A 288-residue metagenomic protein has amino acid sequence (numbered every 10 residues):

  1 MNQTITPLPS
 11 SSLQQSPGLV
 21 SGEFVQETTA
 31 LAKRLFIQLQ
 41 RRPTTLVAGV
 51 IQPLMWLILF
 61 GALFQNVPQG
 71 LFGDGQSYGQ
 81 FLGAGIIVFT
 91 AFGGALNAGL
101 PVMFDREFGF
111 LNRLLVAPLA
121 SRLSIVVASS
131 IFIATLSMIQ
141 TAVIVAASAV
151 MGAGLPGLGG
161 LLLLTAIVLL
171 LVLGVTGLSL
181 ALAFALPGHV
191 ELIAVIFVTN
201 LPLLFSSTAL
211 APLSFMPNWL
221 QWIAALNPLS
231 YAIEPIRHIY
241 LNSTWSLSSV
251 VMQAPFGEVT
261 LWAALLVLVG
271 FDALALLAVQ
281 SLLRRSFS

Functional and structural regions predicted by a protein language model:
N2-L13, Y240, A254-S288: Junction motif at the cytosolic side of a transmembrane helix
N2-Q3, V25-L31, A209-M252, W262: Short hydrophobic, aromatic-rich alpha-helical segments embedded in or entering the lipid bilayer of multi-pass
S10-Q52: Aromatic- and glycine-rich beta-strand/loop motifs that create alpha-glucan
Q14-G18, R41-T45, Q80-F81, A91-L96 (+3 more regions): Short alpha-helical transmembrane interface motifs in multi-pass membrane proteins
M55-F60, Y78-M151, L204: Hydrophobic alpha-helical transmembrane segments of multi-pass membrane transport proteins
F60-Q69, G93, S148-P156, L186-G188 (+2 more regions): Short helix-capping/hinge motifs at transmembrane helix termini and TM-loop junctions
A62-V67, G174, A183-S230, E234: Transmembrane helix segments
S121-R122, V126-F197, L201, G257-Q280: Alpha-helical transmembrane segments and their short interhelical loops
